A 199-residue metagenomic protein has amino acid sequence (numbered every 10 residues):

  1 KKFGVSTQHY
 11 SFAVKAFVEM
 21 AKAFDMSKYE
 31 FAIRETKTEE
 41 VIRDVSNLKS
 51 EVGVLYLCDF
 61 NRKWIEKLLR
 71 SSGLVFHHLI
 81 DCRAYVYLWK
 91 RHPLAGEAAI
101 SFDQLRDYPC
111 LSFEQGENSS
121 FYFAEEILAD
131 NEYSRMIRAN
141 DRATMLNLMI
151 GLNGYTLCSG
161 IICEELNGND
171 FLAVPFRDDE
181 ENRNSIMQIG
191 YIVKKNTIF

Functional and structural regions predicted by a protein language model:
K2-Q8, G53, Y87, L111 (+2 more regions): Short, well-ordered beta-strand segments
K2-W64: Central regulatory/effector-binding core of bacterial HTH transcription factors
A13-E19, R62, F102-D130: Secondary-structure junction motif
K37, S46-E51, Q115-L172: Hydrophobic hinge/microswitch elements
I42-S46, F76, F102, M145-L146: Short hydrophobic/charged patches on amphipathic alpha-helices used for structural packing and interfaces
L68-C110: Flexible hinge/capping segments at coil-to-helix
R70-H77, C82, A143-N196: Beta-alpha-beta core module
R91-S101, D179-R183, K195-F199: Short helix-loop capping/hinge motifs at secondary-structure junctions, enriched in acidic/polar residues
